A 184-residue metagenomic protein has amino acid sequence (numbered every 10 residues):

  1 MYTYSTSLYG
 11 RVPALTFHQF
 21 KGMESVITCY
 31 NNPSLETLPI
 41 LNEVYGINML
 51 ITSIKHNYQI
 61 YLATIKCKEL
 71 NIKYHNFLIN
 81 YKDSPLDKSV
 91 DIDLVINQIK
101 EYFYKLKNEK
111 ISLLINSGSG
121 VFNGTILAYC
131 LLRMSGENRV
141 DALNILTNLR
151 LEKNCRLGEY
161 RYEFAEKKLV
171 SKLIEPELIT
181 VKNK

Functional and structural regions predicted by a protein language model:
M1-Y9: RNA-binding accessory domains that recognize and position tRNA/RNA substrates
Y9, A14-T16, M23-L113, Y129-K167: Cysteine-based protein phosphatase catalytic domain of the PTP/DSP
S112-I126: Cytochrome P450 heme-iron axial ligand motif
E159-K184: C-terminal helix/juxtamembrane-tail motif
